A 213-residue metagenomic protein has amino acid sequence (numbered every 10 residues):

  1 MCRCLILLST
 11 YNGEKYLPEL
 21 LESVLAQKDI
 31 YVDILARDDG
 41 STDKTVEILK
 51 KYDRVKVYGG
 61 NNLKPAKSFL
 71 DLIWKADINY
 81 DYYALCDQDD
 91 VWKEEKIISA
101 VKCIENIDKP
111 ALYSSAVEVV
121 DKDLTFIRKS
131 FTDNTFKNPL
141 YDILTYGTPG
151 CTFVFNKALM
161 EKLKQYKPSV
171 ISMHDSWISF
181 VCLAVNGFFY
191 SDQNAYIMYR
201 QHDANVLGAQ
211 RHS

Functional and structural regions predicted by a protein language model:
M1-R211: Nucleotide-sugar donor-binding/catalytic module of glycosyltransferases that assemble extracellular/cell-envelope
